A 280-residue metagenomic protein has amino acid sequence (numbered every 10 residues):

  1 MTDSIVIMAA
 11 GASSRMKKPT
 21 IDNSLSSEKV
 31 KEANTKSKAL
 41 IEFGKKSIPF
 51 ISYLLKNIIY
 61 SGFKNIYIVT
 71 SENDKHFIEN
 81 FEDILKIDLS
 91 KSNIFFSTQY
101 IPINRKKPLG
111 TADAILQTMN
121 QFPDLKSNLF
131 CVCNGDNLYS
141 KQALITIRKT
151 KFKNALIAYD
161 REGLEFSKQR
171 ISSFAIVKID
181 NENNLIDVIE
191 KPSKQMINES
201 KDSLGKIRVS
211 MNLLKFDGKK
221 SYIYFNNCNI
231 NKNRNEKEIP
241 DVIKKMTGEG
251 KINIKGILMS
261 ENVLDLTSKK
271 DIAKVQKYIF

Functional and structural regions predicted by a protein language model:
T2-I7, S13-E32, G44-N128: Conserved N-terminal catalytic core of the sugar/cofactor nucleotidyltransferase
I5-I7, I68, V132, L156-I157 (+1 more regions): Structural beta-sheet core signal
M8-G11, S71, G135, Y159 (+1 more regions): Cofactor-binding loop segments of dinucleotide-utilizing enzymes, especially the Rossmann-like FAD- and NAD(P)+-binding
L40, I176-I179, G256: A structural signal for short hydrophobic beta-strand segments in well-ordered beta-sheet cores
F43-K46, E162-S167, V242: Short, flexible loop segments at boundaries between secondary-structure elements
K91-I176: Conserved beta-loop-beta/alpha segment of the NTase-like Rossmann-fold superfamily that binds/positions NTPs
S140-I223: Conserved core of the sugar-phosphate nucleotidyltransferase
V188, S193-F280: Conserved alpha/beta core of the MobA/IspD/sugar-nucleotide pyrophosphorylase nucleotidyltransferase superfamily
